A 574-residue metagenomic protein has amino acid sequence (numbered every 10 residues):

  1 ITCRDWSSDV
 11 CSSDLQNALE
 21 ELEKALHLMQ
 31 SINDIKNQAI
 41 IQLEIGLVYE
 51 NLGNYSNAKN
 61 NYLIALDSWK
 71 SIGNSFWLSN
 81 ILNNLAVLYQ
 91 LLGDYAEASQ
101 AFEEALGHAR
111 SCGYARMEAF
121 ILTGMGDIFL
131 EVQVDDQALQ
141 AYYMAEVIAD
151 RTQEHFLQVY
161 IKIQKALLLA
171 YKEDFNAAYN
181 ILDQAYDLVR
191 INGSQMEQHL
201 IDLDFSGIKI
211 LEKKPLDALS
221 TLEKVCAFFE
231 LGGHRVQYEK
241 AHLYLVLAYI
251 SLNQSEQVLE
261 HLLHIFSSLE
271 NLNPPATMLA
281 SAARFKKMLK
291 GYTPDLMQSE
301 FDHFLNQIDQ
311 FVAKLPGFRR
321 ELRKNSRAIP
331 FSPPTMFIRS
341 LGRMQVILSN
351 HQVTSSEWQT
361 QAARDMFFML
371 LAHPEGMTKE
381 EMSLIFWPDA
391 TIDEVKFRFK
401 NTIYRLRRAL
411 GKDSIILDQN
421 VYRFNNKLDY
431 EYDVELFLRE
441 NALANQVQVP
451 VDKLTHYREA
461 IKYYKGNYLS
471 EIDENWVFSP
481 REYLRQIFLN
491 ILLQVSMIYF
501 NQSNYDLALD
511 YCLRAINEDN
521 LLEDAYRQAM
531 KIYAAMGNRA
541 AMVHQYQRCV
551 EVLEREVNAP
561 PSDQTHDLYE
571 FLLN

Functional and structural regions predicted by a protein language model:
I1-C11: Single conserved hydrophobic/aromatic residue that forms the stacking wall/gate of nucleotide- or nucleobase-binding
E23-D34, L63-N74, E103-Y114, Y143-E154 (+7 more regions): Amphipathic alpha-helical segments of tetratricopeptide repeats
I40, N80, F120, Y160 (+12 more regions): Residue register of alpha-helical TPR repeats
S194-Q195, Q257, N271-L296, Q361 (+3 more regions): Intrinsically disordered, charged and Pro/Gly-enriched terminal/linker segments that flank large helical-solenoid
S299-A362, D413-R423, G466: Short boundary/linker motifs that mark transitions into or out of structured domains
L341-R343, W358-F368, F386, I392-G411: DNA-recognition element of transcription regulators
V353-F386, L406, H456, L469 (+1 more regions): Short amphipathic alpha-helical recognition elements used for nucleic-acid or partner binding across transcription
